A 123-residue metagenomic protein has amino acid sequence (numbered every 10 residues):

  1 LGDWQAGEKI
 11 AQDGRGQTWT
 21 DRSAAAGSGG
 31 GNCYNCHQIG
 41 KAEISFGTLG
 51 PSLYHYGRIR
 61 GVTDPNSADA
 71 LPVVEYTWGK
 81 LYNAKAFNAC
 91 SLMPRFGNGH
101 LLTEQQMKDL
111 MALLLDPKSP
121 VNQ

Functional and structural regions predicted by a protein language model:
L1-A26: Electrostatic cytochrome c docking/interface patches
G2-K9, G30-L115: Extracytoplasmic electron-transfer domains, predominantly the class I c-type cytochrome c fold
D13-R22, K41-F46, D116-Q123: Inter-heme linker and motif-flanking segments adjacent to c-type heme-binding CXXCH motifs in c-type cytochromes
